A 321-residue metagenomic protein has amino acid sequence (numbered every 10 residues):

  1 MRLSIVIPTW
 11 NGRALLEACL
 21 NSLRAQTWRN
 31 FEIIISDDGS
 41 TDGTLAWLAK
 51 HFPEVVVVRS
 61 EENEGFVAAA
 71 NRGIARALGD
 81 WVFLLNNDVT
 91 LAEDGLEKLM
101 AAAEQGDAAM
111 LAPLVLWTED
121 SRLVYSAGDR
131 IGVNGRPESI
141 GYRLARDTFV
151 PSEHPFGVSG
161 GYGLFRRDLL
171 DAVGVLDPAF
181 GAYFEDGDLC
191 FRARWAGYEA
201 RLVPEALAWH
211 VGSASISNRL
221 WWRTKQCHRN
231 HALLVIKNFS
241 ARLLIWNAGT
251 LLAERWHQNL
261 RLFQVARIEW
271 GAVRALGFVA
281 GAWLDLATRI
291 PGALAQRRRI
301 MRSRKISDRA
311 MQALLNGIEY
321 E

Functional and structural regions predicted by a protein language model:
N21-N30: Short, acidic, metal-binding catalytic loop of nucleotide-sugar glycosyltransferases
N30-G39, V58-S60: Short beta-strand/loop segment that forms part of the nucleotide-sugar
S60-A77, N87-V89: Glycine-rich, basic loop-to-helix element that forms the pyrophosphate-binding segment of sugar-nucleotide handling
V82: Short aromatic/hydrophobic "clamp" motif used to bind/position activated sugar donors
V89-G132: Conserved donor NDP-sugar-binding/catalytic core segment of glycosyltransferases
V124, V133-R136, L144-D168, G187 (+1 more regions): A recurrent flexible, glycine/aromatic-enriched loop bordering the glycosyltransferase active site that acts as
F156-L207: A short, conserved alpha-helix in the catalytic core of glycosyltransferases
A196, A200-L294: Active-site-adjacent helix/loop segment of glycosyltransferases that harbors family-specific signature motifs
